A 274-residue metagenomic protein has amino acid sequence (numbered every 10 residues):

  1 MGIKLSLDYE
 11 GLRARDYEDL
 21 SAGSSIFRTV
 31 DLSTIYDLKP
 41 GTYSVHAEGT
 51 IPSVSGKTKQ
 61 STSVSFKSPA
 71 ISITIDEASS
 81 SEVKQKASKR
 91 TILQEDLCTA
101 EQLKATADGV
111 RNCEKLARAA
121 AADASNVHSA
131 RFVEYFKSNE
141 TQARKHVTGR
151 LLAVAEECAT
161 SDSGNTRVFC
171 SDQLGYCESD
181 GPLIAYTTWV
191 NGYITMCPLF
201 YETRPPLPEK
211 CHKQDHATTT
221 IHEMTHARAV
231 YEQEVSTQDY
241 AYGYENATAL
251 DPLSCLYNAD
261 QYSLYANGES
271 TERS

Functional and structural regions predicted by a protein language model:
M1-R28, Y36-Q214, A227-S274: Predominantly extracellular/secreted Zn2+-dependent metalloproteases
D215-M224: Short alpha-helical catalytic segment bearing the HExxH-like zincin motif of zinc-dependent metalloproteases
